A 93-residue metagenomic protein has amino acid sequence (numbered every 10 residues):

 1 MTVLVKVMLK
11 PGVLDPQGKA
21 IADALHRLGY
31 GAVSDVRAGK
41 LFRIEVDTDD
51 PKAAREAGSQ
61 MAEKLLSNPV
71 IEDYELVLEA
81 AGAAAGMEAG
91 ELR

Functional and structural regions predicted by a protein language model:
M1-R93: Non-catalytic terminal accessory/regulatory regions of metabolic enzymes
